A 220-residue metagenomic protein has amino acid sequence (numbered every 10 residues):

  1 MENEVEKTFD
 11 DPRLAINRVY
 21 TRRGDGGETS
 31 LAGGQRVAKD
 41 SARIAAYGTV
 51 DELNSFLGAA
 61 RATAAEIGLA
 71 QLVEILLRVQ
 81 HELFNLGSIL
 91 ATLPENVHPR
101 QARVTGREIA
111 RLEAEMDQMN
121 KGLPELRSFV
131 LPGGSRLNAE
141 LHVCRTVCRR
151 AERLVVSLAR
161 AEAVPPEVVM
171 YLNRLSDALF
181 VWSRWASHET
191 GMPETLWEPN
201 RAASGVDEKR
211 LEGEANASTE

Functional and structural regions predicted by a protein language model:
M1-E220: Phosphate/pyrophosphate-binding loop motifs in nucleotide- or prenyl diphosphate-using proteins
